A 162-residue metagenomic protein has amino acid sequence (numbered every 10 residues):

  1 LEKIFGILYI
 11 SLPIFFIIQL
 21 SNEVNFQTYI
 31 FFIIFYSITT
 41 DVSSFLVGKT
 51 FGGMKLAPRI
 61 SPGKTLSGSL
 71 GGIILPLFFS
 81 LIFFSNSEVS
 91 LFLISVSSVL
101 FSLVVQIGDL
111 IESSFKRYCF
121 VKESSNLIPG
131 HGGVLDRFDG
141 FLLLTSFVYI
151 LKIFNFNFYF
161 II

Functional and structural regions predicted by a protein language model:
L1-T65, S69-L103: Membrane-embedded alpha-helical bundles of polytopic integral membrane proteins
N22, F115, C119, F156-Y159: Juxtamembrane transmembrane-helix termini
S37-G53, L66, L103-L144: Acidic (Asp/Glu-rich) catalytic motifs at the cytosolic membrane interface
P62, V89, G130, F141 (+1 more regions): Juxtamembrane helix-loop transition sites at the ends of transmembrane segments in multi-pass membrane proteins
G72-L77, R137, F141-L142, F160-I161: Alpha-helix boundary/capping detector
F79, F83, F147-K152: Hydrophobic alpha-helical transmembrane segments that constitute the membrane-spanning cores of multi-pass membrane
I150-I162: Juxtamembrane boundary at the C-terminal end of a transmembrane helix
